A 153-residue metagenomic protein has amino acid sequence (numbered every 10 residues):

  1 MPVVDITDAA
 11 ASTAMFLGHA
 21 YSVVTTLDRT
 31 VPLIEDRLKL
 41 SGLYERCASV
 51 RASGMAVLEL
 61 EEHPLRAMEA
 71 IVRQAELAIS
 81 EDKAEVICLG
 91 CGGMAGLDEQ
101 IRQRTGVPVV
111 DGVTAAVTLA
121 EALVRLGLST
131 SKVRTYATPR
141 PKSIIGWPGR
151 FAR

Functional and structural regions predicted by a protein language model:
M1-L17, Q100-V117: Short, acidic/small-residue loops that bind anionic groups at enzyme active sites
M1-P2, S22-V23, A48-S49, E85-V86 (+1 more regions): Structural motif
M15-A52, L123-R153: Short, glycine-/small-residue-rich phosphate/pyrophosphate-handling segment
L27-T30, A52-V57, G93, T114-V117: Glycine-rich beta-alpha junction loops
P32-G90: Active-site rim beta-loop-alpha module in soluble metabolic enzymes
L77, K83-V86, G92-R104, V109-V110: A C-terminal functional module that forms or caps the active site or interfaces directly with catalytic machinery
C91-G96, V113-S131, A137: C-terminal and late-domain segments of enzyme folds
